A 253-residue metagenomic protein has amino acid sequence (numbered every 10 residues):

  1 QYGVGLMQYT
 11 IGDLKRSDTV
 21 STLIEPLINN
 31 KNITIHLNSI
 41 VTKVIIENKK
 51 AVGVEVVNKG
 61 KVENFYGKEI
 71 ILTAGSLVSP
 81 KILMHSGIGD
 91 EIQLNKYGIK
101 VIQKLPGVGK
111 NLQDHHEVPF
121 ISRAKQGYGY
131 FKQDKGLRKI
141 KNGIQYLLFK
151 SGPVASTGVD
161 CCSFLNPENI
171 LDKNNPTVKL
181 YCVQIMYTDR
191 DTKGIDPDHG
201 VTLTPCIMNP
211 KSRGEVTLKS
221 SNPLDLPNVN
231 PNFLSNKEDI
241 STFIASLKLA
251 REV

Functional and structural regions predicted by a protein language model:
Q1, G5-M7, G143-V253: FAD-dependent oxidoreductase catalytic-site/capping-region signature
Q1-A51, E55-V57, P119-G143: Conserved redox-cofactor binding core of oxidoreductases
Q1-R16, Q93-G107, N232, K237 (+1 more regions): Rossmann-like flavin
T34-H36, I102, Y181: General small-molecule cofactor/ligand-binding pocket signal
L37-I40, K50, Y97, V108 (+5 more regions): Residues that flank catalytic or metal-binding motifs in active/ligand-binding sites
V44, G53-Q145, F149-P153, S221 (+1 more regions): Glycine-rich loop(s) and the adjacent beta-strand/alpha-helix scaffold that form part
K50, G60-E63, S212, D225: Short acidic/polar mixed-charge low-complexity motifs
